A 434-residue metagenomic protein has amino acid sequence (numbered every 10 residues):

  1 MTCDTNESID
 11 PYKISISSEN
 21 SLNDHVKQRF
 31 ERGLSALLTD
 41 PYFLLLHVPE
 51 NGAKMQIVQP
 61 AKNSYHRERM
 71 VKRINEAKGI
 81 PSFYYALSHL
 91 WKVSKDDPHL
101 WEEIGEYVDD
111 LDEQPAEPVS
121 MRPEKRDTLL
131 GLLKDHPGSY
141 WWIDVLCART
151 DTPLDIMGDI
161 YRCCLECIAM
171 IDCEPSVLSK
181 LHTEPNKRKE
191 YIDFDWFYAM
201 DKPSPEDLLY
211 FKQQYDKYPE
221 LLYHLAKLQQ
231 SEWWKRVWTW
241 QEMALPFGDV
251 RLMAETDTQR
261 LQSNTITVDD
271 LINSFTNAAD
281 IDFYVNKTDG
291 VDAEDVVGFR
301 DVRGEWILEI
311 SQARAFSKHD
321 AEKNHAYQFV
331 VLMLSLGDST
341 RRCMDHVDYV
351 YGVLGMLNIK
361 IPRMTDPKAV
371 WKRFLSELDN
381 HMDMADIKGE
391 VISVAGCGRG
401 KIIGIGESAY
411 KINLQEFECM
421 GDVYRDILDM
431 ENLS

Functional and structural regions predicted by a protein language model:
M1-Y140, A148-P153, C163-C164, I168 (+1 more regions): Metal-dependent phosphate/diphosphate-handling catalytic cores characterized by acidic Asp/Glu clusters
A86, W142-I143, I168-D172, T239-W240 (+1 more regions): A structural signal for short, well-ordered beta-strand segments and their strand-loop junctions that often border
L87, Y161, W240, V353: A residue-level signal for conserved active-site and pocket-lining positions in enzyme catalytic cores
K125, P153, M157-I160, R236 (+2 more regions): Alpha-helical interaction elements in eukaryotic regulators
G138-L165, D249-L252, T258-S263: GT-A fold catalytic core of metal-dependent nucleotide-sugar glycosyltransferases, centered on the diacidic
P205-E232, S317-Y327: Intrinsically disordered, low-complexity acidic Ser/Thr-rich regulatory segments
K227, S231-D257, A369: Glycine-rich flap/beta-hairpin and adjacent strands of clan AA aspartyl proteases
I281, V285-S434: Short helix/strand-capping turn motifs
